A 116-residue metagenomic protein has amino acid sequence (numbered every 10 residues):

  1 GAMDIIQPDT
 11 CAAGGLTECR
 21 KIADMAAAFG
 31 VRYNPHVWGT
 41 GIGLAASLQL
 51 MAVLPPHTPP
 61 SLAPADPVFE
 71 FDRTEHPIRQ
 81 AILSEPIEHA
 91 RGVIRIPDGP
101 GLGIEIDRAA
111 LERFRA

Functional and structural regions predicted by a protein language model:
G1-V93: Shared catalytic-loop signature of beta/alpha-barrel
P77-A116: C-terminal extensions of enzymes
